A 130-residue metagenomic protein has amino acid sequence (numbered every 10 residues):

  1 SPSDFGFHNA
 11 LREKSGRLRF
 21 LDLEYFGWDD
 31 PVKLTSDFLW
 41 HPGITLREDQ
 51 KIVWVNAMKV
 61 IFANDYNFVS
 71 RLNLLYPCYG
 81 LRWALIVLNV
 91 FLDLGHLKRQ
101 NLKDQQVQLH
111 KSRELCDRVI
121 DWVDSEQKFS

Functional and structural regions predicted by a protein language model:
S1, F26-G27, S36, G80 (+3 more regions): Small-side-chain structural scaffolding
S1-L34: Active-site acidic catalytic loop and adjacent metal/ATP-binding pocket of ATP-dependent phosphoryl transfer enzymes
S1-S3, E13-S15, F68, W122-F129: An alpha-helical support segment within catalytic cores of ATP-dependent transferases
P31-Y66, P77-L97: Active-site activation/catalytic loop segments of kinase-like enzymes and analogous catalytic loops in related
N67-F68, K103: Short coil/turn segments at secondary-structure junctions
L85-S130: ATP/Mg2+ or Mg2+-diphosphate-binding catalytic cores that bind nucleotide phosphates or diphosphates via glycine-rich
